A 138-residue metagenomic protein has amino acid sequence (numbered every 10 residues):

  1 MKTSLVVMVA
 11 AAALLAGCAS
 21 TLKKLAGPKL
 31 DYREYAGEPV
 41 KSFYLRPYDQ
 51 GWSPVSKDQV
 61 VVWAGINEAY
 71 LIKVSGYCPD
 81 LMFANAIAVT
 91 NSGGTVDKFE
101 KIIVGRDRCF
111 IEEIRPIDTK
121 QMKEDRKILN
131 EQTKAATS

Functional and structural regions predicted by a protein language model:
M1-M8: Bacterial N-terminal signal peptides that target proteins for export
L15-G17: C-terminal motif of bacterial Sec signal peptides marking the signal peptidase cleavage site
A19-K73, D80, A135: N-terminal secretory signal peptides
S75-S138: Helix-rich interaction surfaces within compact, conserved domain-sized segments that mediate assembly or partner
